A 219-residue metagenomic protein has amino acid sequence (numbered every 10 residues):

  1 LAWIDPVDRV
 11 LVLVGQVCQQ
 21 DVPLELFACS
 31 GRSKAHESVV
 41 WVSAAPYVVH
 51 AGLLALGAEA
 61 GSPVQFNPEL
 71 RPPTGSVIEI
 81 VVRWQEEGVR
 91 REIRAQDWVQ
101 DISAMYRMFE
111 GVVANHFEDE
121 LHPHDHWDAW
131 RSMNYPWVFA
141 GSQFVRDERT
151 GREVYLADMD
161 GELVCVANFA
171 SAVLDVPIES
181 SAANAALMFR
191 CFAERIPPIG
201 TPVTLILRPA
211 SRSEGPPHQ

Functional and structural regions predicted by a protein language model:
L1-Q219: Long, low-hydrophobicity ectodomains and other hydrophilic envelope-associated domains
